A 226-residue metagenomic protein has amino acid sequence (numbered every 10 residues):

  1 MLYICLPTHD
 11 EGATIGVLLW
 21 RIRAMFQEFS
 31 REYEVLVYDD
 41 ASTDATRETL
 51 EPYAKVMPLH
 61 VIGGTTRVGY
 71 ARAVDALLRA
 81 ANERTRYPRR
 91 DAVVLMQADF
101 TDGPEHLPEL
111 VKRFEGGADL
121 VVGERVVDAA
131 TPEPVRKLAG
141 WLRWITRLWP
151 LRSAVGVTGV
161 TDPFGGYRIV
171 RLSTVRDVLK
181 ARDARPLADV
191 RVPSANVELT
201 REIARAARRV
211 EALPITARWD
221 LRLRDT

Functional and structural regions predicted by a protein language model:
M1-L2, W20, E28, Y53 (+1 more regions): Hydrophobic helical membrane-anchoring modules
L2, Y33, P58-H60: Short, conserved active-site loop motifs that form the nucleotide-linked donor/cofactor pocket
E11-F26: Short, well-formed alpha-helical segments that are part of the catalytic scaffolds of diverse glycosyltransferases
E11-I15, S42, G103: Donor nucleotide-sugar binding loop of glycosyltransferases
R31-A41, I62-G64: Short beta-strand/loop segment that forms part of the nucleotide-sugar
D39-E48, F100: A conserved acidic beta->alpha catalytic loop
H60-A81, R90-A92, G103-L187, D220-T226: Acceptor/aglycone-binding surface of glycosyltransferases and processive sugar-polymer synthases
